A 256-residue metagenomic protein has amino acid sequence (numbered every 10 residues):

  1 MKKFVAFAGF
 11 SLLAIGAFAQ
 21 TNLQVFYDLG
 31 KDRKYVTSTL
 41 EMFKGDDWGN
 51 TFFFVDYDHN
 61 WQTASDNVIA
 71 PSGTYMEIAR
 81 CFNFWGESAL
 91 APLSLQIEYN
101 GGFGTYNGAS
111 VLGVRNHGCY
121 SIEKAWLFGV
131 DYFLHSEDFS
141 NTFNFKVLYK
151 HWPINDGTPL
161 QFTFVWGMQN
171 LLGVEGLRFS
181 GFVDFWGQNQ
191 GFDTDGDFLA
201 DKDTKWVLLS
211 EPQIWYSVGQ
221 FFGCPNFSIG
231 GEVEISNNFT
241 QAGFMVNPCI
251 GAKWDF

Functional and structural regions predicted by a protein language model:
I15-A19: Sec/Tat signal peptide C-region and signal peptidase I cleavage site
Q20, F43-F52, N83-L95, L134-F143 (+2 more regions): Short loop/turn motifs that connect adjacent beta-strands in outer-membrane beta-barrel proteins
N22-F26, G30-S88, P92-G102, E211: Transmembrane beta-barrel domains of Gram-negative outer membranes and organellar outer membranes
V25-K31, Y57-W61, I97-T105, L134 (+5 more regions): Transmembrane beta-strands of outer-membrane beta-barrel pores
K34-S38, A70-M76, Y120-F128, D156-F162 (+2 more regions): Residues that define the transmembrane beta-barrel architecture of outer-membrane proteins
L40-K44, I78-F84, F128-L134, F145-Y149 (+4 more regions): Residues on the lipid-exposed face of transmembrane beta-strands in outer-membrane beta-barrel proteins
A64-V68, Y106-G113, D156-T158, G191-D201 (+1 more regions): Outer-membrane beta-barrel translocator domains and adjoining extracellular loop/strand segments of Gram-negative
K150-N226, S236, W254-F256: Outer-membrane beta-barrel transmembrane domain signature
